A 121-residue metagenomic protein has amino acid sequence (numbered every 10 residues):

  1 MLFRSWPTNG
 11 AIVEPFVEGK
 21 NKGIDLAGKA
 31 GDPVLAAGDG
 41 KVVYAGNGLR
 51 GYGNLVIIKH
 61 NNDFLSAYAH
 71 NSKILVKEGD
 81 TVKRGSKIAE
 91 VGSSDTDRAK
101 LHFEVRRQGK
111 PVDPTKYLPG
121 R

Functional and structural regions predicted by a protein language model:
S5, A27, V34-A37, Y68-A69 (+4 more regions): Small beta-strand-rich domains/subdomains or short beta-sheet motifs embedded in larger alpha/beta proteins
N9-D39: Short glycine/threonine/proline-enriched tight-turn/helix- or strand-capping micro-motif at secondary-structure
P15, A45-G46, I74, V91-S94: Residue-level recognition of beta-strand microenvironments
I24-A27, N54-H60, H102-E104: Short, acidic/hydrophobic/Gly-rich beta-strand patch recurrent on exposed beta strands that often constitutes part
P33-V42, V76-E90: Short, well-structured beta-strand-loop connectors
A45, N61-G85: Short histidine-centered loop motifs in beta-beta connectors
D80-R121: Conserved, short, structured surface segments that act as functional micro-motifs
